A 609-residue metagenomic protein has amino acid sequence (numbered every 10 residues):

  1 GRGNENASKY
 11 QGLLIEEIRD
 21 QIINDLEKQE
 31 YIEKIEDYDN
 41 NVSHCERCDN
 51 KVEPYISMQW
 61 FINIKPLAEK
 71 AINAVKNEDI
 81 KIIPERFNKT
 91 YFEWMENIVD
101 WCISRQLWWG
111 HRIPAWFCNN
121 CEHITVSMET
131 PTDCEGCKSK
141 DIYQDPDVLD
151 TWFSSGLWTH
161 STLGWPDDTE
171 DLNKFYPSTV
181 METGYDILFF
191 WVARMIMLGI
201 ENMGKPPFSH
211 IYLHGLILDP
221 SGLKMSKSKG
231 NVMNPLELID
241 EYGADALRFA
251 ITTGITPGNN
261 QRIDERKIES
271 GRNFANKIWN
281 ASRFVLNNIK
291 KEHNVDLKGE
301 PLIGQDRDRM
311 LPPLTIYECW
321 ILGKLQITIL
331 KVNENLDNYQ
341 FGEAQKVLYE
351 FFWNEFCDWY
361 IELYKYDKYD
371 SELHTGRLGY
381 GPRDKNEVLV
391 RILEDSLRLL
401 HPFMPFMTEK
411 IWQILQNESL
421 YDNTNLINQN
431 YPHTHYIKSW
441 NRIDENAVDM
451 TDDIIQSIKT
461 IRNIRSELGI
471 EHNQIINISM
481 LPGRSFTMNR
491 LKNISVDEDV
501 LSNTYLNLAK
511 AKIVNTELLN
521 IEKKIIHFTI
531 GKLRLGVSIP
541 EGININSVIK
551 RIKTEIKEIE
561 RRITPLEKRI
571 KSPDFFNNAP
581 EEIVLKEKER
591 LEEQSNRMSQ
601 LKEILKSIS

Functional and structural regions predicted by a protein language model:
G1, L107-G110, P114-N120, S127-N259: Alpha-helical recognition segments enriched in aromatics with Gly/Pro capping that present substrate-recognition
G1-N119, L223, K229-F274, W279-N280 (+2 more regions): Residue patterns forming the tRNA-binding/recognition surfaces of aminoacyl-tRNA synthetases and related DALR
N4-S8, K76-K89, E170-G184, N231-M233 (+7 more regions): Glycine- and acidic
N24-I35, V126-M128, D133-Q144, P166-F175 (+9 more regions): Secondary-structure transition/capping motifs at alpha-helix termini and the adjoining loop/turn into the next element
M95, A275, L325, I329 (+7 more regions): Short amphipathic alpha-helical coiled-coil/interface segments
T132, I142, D219, T252 (+4 more regions): Acidic, turn-prone loop/beta-hairpin segments
N273-L286, E318-I327, K346-Y366, I526-I530 (+2 more regions): Core structural elements
L415-S609: C-terminal low-complexity, glycine/proline- and small-hydrophobic-enriched intrinsically disordered tails that act as
